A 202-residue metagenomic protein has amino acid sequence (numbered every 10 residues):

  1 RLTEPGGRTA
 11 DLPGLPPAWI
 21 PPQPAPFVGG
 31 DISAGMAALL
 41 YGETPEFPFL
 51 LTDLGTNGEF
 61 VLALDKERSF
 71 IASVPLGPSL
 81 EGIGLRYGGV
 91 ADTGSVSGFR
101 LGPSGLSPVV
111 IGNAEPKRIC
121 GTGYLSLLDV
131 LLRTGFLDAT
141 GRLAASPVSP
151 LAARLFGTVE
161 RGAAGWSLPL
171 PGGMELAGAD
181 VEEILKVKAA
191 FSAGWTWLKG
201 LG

Functional and structural regions predicted by a protein language model:
R1-R8, A18-W19, Q23, F27 (+3 more regions): Glycine-rich phosphate-binding loop of actin/hexokinase-like ATP-binding domains
L2-L12, F156-W166, W195: Structured alpha-helical segments in the cores of large, soluble enzyme domains
P5, L12-L15, F99, T122 (+3 more regions): Surface-exposed loop/turn and secondary-structure junction residues enriched for glycine/proline
G7, L15, E46, S104 (+3 more regions): Intrinsic-disorder/low-complexity loop/linker signature
D31, I119-L127, A179-E182, K186-A193: Generic recognition of stable, solvent-exposed alpha-helical segments in well-folded globular domains
G35-L39, E183-G202: Phosphate/ATP-binding catalytic cores across multiple sugar-kinase/actin-like superfamilies, primarily ASKHA
E43, G135-A139, L198: Short secondary-structure junctions and interdomain/linker hinges
S126-K186: Gly/charged contiguous loops adjacent to phosphate- or pyrophosphate-bearing nucleotide/cofactor binding elements
